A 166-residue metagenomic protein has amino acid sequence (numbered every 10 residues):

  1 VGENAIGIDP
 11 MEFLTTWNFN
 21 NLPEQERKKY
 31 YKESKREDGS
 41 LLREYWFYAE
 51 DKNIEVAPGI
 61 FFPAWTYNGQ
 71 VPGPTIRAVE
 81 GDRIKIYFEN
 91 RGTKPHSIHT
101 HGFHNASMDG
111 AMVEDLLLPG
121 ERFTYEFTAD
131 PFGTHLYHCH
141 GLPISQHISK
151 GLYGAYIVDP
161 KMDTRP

Functional and structural regions predicted by a protein language model:
V1-H96, H104-A106, E114-L117, R122: N-terminal, post-signal-peptide metal-ligating segments of extracellular/periplasmic oxidoreductases, dominated by
Y87, R91-P166: Extracellular/periplasmic metallocenter environments
